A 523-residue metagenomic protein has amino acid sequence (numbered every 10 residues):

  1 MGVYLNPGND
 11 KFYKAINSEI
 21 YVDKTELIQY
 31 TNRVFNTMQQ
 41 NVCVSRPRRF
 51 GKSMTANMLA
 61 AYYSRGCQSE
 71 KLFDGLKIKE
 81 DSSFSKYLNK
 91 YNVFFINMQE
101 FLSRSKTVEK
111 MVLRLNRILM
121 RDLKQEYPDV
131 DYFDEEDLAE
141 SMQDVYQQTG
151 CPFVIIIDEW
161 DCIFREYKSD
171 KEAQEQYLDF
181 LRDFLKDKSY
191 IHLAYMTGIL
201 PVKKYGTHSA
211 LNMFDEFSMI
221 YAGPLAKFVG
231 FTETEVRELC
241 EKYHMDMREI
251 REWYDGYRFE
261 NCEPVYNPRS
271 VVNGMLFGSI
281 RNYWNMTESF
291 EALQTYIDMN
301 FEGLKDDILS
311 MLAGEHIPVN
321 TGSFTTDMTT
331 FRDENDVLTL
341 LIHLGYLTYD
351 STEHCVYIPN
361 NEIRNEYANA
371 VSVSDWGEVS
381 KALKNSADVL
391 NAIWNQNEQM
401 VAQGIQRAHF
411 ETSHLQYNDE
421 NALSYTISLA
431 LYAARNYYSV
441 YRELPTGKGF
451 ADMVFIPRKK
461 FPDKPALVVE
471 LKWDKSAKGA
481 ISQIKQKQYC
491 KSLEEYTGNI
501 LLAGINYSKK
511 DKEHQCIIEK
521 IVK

Functional and structural regions predicted by a protein language model:
M1-D419, A434-Y437: Phosphate-binding site recognition
D144-T149, R435-P462: Active-site metal-binding core of divalent-cation-utilizing nuclease and nuclease-like domains
V154, P465-L467, L501: Structural motif
Q174-D179, W473-C490: Mg2+/Mn2+-dependent nuclease catalytic core
I427, A451-F455, K464-W473, K487: Conserved catalytic cores of phosphodiester-cleaving nucleases, focusing on short active-site segments
L431-S439, E495-T497: Short secondary-structure junctions
S492, G498-K523: Domain-level recognition of nuclease-like catalytic cores that cleave nucleotide substrates
